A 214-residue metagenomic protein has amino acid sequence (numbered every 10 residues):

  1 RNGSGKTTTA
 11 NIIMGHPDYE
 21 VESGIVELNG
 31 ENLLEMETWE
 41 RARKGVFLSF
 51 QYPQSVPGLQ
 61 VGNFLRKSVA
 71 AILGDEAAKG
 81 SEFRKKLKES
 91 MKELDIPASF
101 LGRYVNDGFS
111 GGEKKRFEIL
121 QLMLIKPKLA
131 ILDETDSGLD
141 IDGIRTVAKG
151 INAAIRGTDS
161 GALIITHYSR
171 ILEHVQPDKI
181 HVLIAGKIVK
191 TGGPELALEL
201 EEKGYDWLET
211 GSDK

Functional and structural regions predicted by a protein language model:
R1-G5: Walker A (P-loop) phosphate-binding loop of ABC-type ATPase nucleotide-binding domains
M14: Helix-to-loop junction immediately C-terminal to a conserved catalytic motif
I25-R41, N106: ABC ATPase NBD Q-loop/coupling interface
Q54-K128: ABC-family P-loop ATPase nucleotide-binding domains
E134-T135, D142: Walker B catalytic motif
I144-D159: Helical segment within the ABC ATPase nucleotide-binding domain
D159-H167: Conserved H-loop
K179, L183, K187-T210: Conserved beta-strand-loop-alpha-helix hinge in the C-terminal portion of ABC ATPase nucleotide-binding domains
